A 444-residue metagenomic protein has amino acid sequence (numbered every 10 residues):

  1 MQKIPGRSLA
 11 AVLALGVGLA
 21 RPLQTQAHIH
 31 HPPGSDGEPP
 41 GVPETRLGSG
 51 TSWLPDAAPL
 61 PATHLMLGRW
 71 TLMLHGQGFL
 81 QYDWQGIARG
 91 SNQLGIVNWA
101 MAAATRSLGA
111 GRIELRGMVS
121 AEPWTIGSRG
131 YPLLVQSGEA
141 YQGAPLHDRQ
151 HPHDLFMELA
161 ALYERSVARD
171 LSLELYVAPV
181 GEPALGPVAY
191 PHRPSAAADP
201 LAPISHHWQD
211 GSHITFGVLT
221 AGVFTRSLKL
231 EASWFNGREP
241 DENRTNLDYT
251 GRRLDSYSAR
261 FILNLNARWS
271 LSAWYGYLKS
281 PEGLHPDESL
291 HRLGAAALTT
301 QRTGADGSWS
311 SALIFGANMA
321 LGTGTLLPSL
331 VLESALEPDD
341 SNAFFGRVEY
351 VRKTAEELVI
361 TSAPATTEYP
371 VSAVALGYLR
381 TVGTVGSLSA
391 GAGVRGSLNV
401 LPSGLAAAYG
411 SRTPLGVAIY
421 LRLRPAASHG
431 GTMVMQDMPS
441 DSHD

Functional and structural regions predicted by a protein language model:
A62-T63, A100-R106, L159-R165, L219-T225 (+7 more regions): Residues on the lipid-exposed face of transmembrane beta-strands in outer-membrane beta-barrel proteins
W70, N92-A100, H153-L159, H213-L219 (+7 more regions): Residues that define the transmembrane beta-barrel architecture of outer-membrane proteins
L72, G109-I113, R169-L173, S227-E231 (+5 more regions): Repeated loop/turn-to-beta-strand initiation elements of outer-membrane beta-barrel proteins
L74, G78-Y82, L115-A121, L175-P179 (+8 more regions): Transmembrane beta-barrel strands of outer-membrane/channel proteins
Q81-I87, E122-W124, V180-A184, P203 (+11 more regions): Sequence/structural signature of outer-membrane beta-barrel proteins
I126-I262: Surface-exposed coil loops of outer-membrane beta-barrel proteins
T225-S233, I262-P364, V374: Detector for outer-membrane/organellar transmembrane beta-barrel domains, recognizing the amphipathic beta-strand
L376, S411-D444: Outer-membrane beta-barrel "beta-signal"
